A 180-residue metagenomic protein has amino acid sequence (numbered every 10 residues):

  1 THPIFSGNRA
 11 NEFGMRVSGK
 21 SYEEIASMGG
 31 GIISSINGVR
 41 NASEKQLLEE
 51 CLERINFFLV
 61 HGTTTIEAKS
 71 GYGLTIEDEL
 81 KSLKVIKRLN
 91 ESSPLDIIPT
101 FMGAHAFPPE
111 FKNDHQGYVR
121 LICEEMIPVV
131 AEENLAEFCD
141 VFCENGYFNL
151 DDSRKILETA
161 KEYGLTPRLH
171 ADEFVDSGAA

Functional and structural regions predicted by a protein language model:
T1-E50: Metal-associated gating/positioning segment near the N- to mid-region
S35-C51, N56, T64-F174: Metal-coordinating catalytic core of metallo-dependent amide/deamination hydrolases
G178-A179: Short acidic active-site motifs
